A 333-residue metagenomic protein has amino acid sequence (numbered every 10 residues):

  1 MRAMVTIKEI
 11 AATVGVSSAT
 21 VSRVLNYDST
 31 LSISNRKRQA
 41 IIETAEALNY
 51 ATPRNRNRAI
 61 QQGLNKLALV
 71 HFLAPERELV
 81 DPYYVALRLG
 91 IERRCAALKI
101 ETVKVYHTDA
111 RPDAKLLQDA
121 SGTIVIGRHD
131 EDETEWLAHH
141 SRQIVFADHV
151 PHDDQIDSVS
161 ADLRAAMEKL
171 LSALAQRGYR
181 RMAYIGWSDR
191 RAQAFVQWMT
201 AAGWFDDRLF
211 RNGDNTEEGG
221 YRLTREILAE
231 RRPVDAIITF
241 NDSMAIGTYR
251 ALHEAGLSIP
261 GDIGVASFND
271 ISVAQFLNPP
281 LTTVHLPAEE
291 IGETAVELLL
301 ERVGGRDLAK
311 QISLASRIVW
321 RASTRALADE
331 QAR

Functional and structural regions predicted by a protein language model:
R2-T6, A45-L79: N-terminal helix-turn-helix/winged-helix DNA-binding helices and compositionally similar short basic alpha-helical
A12-T13, E46-R54, L87-E101, A138-F146 (+1 more regions): Bacterial carbohydrate/catabolite-sensing allosteric modules
S17-S22, S34: Short coil turns linking two alpha-helices in DNA-binding domains
V24, T44: Residues in the recognition helix of alpha-helical DNA-binding motifs
H71-R93, I124: N-terminal winged-helix
R93-I126: Central regulatory/effector-binding core of bacterial HTH transcription factors
